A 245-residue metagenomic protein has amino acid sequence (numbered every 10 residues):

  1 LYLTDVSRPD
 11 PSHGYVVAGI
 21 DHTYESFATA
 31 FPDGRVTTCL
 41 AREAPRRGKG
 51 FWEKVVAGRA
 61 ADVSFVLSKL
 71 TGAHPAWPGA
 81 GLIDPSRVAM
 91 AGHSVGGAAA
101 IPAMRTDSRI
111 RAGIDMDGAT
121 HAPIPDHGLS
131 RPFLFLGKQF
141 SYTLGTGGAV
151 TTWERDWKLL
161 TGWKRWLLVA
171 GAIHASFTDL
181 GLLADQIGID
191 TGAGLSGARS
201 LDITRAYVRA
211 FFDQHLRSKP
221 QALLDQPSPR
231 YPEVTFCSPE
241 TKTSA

Functional and structural regions predicted by a protein language model:
L1-D21, S26-T29: Short amphipathic alpha-helix adjacent to the substrate-entry channel of hydrolases
I20-D33, K164-L183: Short, solvent-exposed beta-strand-terminating loops
E25, A30-K49, P125-A149, I187-T191: A catalytic-pocket lid/entrance helix-loop region that shapes and gates access to the active site across common
F27-F31, P75-S86, R105, D115 (+1 more regions): C-terminal/domain-terminus segments
F31-A91: Gly/Ser-rich "nucleophile elbow"/oxyanion-hole loop immediately N-terminal to the catalytic nucleophile in hydrolases
V66-G128: Primarily recognizes the serine-hydrolase "nucleophile elbow" in alpha/beta-hydrolase and SGNH/GDSL folds
R111-H174: The feature captures the conserved acid-bearing segment of alpha/beta-hydrolase catalytic domains
G171-A175, D179-A245: Alpha/beta-hydrolase-fold serine-hydrolase catalytic core, especially in secreted/extracellular enzymes
